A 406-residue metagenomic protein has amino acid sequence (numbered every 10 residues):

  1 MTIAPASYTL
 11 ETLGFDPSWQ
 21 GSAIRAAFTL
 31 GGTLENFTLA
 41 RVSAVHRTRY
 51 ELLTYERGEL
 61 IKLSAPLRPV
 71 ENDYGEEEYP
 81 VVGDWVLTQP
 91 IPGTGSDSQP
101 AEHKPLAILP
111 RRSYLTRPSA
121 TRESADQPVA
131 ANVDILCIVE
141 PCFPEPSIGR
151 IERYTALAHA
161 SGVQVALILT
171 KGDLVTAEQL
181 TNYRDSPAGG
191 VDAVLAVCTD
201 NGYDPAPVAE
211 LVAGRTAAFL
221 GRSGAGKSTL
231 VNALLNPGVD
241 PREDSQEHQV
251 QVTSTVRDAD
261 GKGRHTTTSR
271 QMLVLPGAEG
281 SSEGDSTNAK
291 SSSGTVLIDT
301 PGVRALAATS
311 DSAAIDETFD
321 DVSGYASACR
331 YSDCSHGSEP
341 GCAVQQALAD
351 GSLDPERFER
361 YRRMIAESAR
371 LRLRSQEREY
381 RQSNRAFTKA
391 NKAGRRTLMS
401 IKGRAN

Functional and structural regions predicted by a protein language model:
M1-Y8, F15, T33-N36, N72-W85 (+6 more regions): Helix-rich effector regions associated with P-loop NTPase G domains
N36-T48: Structural detector for short beta-strands of small beta-barrel domains
Y50-Y55, T88, P105: SH3/SH3-like beta-barrel fold
E59-Y79: Beta-strand/loop nucleic-acid-binding surfaces
C137-C142, I168-T170: Conserved beta-strand segments of the P-loop GTPase G domain that flank and frequently precede/overlap
G149-A160: Histidine-anchored nucleotide/phosphate-binding helix
Q164, K171-A225: Canonical P-loop GTPase G-domain recognition
S223, S228, A233: Walker A/P-loop
